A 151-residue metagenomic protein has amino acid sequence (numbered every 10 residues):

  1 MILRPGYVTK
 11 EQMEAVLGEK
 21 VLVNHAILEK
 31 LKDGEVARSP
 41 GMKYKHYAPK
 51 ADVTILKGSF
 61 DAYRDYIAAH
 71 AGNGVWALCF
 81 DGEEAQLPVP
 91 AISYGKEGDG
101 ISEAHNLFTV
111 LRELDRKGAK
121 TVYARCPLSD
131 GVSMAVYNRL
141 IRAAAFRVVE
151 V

Functional and structural regions predicted by a protein language model:
M1-V23: Internal gly/pro-rich beta-alpha loop/helix module that stabilizes soluble enzyme cofactors or their anionic handles
E29: Conserved catalytic/binding loops enriched for acidic/polar residues
E35-A145: A C-terminal functional module that forms or caps the active site or interfaces directly with catalytic machinery
V148-V151: Short, flexible loop segments at boundaries between secondary-structure elements
